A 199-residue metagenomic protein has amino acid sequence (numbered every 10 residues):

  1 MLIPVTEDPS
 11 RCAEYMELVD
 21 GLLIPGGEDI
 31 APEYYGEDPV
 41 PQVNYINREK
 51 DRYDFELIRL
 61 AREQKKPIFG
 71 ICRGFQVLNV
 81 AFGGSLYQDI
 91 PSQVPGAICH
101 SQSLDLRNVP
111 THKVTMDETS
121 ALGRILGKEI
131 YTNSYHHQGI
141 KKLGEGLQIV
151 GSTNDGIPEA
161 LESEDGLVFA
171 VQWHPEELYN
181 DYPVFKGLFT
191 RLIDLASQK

Functional and structural regions predicted by a protein language model:
M1-D20, I24, E49-Q64, P91-K199: Amide-donor transfer/coupling interface in amidating biosynthetic enzymes
C12, P32-Y35, N79-A81, N180: Short glycine-/acidic-enriched loop or helix-start segments at secondary-structure transitions that form or flank
L22-L23, R59-S85: Catalytic nucleophile loop
G27-I30: Short glycine-rich anion-binding loops that position phosphate/pyrophosphate groups of nucleotides and phosphorylated
P32-E49, D181: Glycine/threonine-rich flexible loop motifs
Y34-Y35, N44, R62, F82 (+1 more regions): Ubiquitous "structural anchor" signal
I46-Y53, G70, L78, F82 (+1 more regions): Short, well-structured alpha-helical patches and their helix-loop capping segments that border functional surfaces
Q88: Class I SAM-dependent methyltransferase SAM-binding "motif I" and its flanking Rossmann-like core
